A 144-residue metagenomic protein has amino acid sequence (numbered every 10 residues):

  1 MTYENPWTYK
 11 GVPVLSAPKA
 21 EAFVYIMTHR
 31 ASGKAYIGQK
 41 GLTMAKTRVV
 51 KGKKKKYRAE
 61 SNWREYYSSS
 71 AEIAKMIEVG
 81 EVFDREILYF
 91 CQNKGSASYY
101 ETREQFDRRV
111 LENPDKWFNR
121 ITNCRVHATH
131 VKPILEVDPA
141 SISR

Functional and structural regions predicted by a protein language model:
T2-R144: Structure-specific nucleic-acid interaction/processing domains
